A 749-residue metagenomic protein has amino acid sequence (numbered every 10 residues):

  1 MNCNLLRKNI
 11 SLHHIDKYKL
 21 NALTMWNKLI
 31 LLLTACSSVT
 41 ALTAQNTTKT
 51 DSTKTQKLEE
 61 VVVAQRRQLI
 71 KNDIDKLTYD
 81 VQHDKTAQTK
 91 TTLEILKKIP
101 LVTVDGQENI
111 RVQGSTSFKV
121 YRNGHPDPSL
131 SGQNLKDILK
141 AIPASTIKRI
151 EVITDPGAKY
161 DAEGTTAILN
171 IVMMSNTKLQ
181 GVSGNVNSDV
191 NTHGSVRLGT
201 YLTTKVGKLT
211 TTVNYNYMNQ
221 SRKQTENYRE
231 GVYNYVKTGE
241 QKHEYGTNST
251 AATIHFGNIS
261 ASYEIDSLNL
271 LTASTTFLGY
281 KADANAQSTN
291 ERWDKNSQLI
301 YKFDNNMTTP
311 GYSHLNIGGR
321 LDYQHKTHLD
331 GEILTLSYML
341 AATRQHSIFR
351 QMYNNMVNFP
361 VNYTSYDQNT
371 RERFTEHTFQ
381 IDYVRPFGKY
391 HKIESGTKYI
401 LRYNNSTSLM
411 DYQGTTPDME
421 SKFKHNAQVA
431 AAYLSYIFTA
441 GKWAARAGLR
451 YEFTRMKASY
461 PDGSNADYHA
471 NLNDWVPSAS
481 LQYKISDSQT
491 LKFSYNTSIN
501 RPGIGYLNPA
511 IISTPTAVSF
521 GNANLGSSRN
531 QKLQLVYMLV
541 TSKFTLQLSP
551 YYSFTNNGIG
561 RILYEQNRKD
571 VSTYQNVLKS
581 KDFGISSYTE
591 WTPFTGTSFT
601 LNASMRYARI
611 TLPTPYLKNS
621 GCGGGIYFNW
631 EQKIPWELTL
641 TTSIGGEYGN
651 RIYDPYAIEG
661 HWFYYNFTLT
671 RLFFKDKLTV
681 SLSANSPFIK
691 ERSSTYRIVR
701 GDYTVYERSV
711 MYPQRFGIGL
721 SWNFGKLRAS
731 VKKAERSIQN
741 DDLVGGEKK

Functional and structural regions predicted by a protein language model:
Q45-K85, D105-Q107, Q113-S117, I153-D155: Short, acidic, small-residue-rich periplasmic hinge/interaction motif at the N-terminus of Gram-negative outer-membrane
T92, K98, P126-T154: Short acidic/polar hinge/loop motifs at secondary-structure boundaries that mediate gating or recognition
T92-I95, L135-I138, V152, G164-V186 (+1 more regions): N-terminal periplasmic accessory domains that precede and gate Gram-negative outer-membrane beta-barrel machines
L93-D127: Extracytoplasmic beta-strand/coil segments of soluble accessory domains associated with Gram-negative outer-membrane
N170-V186, T225, R229, H243 (+10 more regions): Surface-exposed extracellular loop regions of Gram-negative outer-membrane beta-barrel proteins
G194-R222, K237-A286, I317, H325 (+1 more regions): Transmembrane beta-barrel wall of Gram-negative outer-membrane proteins
D367, E376-Q380, M419-E420, N426-V429 (+6 more regions): Outer membrane beta-barrel strand-and-loop segments of large Gram-negative receptors, especially TonB-dependent
R455-K457, D487-K532, Y552-K569, P687-G701: Surface-exposed extracellular loop regions of Gram-negative outer-membrane beta-barrel proteins, predominantly
